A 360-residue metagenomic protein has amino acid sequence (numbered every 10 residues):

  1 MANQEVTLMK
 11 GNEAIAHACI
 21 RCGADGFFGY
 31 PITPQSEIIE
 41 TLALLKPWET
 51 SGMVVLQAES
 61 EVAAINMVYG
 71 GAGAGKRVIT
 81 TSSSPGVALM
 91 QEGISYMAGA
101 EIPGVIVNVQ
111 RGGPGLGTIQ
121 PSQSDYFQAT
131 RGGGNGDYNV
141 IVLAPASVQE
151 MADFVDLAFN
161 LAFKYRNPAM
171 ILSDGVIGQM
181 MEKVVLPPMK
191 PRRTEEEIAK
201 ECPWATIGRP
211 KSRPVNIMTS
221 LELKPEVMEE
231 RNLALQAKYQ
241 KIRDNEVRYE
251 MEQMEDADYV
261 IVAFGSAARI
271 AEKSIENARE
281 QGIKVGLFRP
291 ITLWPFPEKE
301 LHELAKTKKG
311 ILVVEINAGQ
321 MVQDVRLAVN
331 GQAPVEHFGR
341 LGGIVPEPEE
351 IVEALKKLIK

Functional and structural regions predicted by a protein language model:
T7-L44: N-terminal glycine-rich anion-binding loops that anchor highly charged ligand groups
K10-A14, Q236-Y259, E272: Glycine-/acidic-rich phosphate or pyrophosphate-binding loops and their flanking alpha/beta elements
E37-R131, I141-F163: Thiamine diphosphate
V140-E197, E350-K360: Structural signature of the thiamine diphosphate
R166-M251: Conformationally flexible catalytic loops at phosphate/diphosphate-handling active centers
Y249-K284, F288, W294-E300: Redox- and metal-dependent alpha/beta enzyme cores, enriched for Fe-S-associated oxidoreductases and cofactor-handling
E315-K360: Peripheral docking tails and interdomain loops at the edges of cofactor- or intermediate-handling domains
